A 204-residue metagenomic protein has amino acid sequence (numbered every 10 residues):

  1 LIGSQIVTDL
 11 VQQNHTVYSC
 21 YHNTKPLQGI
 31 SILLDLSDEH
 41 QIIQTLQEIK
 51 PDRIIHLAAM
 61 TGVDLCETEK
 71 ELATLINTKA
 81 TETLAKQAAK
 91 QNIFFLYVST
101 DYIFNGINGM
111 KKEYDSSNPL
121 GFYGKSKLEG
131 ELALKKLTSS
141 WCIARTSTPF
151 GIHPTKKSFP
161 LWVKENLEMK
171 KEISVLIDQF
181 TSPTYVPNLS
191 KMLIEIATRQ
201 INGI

Functional and structural regions predicted by a protein language model:
G3-S4: N-terminal Rossmann-fold NAD(P) dinucleotide-binding loop
C20, I54-A58, F95-T100, N105 (+1 more regions): SDR active-site strand-loop-helix element
T24-H40: Rossmann-fold cofactor-recognition segment
L36-I76: NAD(P)H-binding glycine-rich loop region in Rossmannoid oxidoreductase-like domains and their noncatalytic homologs
S37, T68, L72-T83, Y114-S117 (+2 more regions): Glycine-rich NAD(P)-binding loop of the Rossmann-fold in SDR/ketoreductase-type enzymes
I54, T68-L96, E131: NAD(P)-cofactor binding segment of oxidoreductase domains
E82-L120: Conserved Rossmann-fold NAD(P)-dependent oxidoreductase catalytic core, especially the SDR/UDP-sugar
L132-T181, P187-E195: NAD(P)-dependent short-chain dehydrogenase/reductase
